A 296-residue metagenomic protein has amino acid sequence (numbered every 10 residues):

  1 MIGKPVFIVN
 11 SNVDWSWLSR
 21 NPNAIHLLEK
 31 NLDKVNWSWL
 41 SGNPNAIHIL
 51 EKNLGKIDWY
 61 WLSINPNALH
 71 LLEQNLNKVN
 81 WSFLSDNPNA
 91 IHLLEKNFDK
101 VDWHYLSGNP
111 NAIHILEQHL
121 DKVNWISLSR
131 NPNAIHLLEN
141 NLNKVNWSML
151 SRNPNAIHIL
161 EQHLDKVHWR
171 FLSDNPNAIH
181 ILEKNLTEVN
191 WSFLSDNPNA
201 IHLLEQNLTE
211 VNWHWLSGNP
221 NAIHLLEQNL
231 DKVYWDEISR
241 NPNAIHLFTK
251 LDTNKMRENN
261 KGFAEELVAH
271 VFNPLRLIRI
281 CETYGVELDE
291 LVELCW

Functional and structural regions predicted by a protein language model:
M1-W296: Alpha-helical scaffold segments
